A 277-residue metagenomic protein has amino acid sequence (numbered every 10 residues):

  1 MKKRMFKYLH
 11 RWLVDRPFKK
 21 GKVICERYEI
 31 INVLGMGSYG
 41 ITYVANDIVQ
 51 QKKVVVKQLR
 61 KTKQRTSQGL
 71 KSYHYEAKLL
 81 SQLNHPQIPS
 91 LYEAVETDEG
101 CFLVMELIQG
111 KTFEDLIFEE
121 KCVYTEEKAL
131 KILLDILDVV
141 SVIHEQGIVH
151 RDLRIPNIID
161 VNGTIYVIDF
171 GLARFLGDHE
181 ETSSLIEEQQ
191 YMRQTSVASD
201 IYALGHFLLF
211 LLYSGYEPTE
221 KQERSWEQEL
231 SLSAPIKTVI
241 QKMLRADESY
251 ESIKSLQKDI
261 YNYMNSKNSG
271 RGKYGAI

Functional and structural regions predicted by a protein language model:
M1-K22: Juxta-kinase regulatory segment immediately upstream of eukaryotic protein kinase catalytic domains
I41: Conserved N-lobe ATP-binding subsite of Hanks-type protein kinase domains, especially the beta3 VAIK lysine
D47-Q68: ATP-binding glycine-rich loop module of kinase domains
Q64-Q82: AlphaC helix of the eukaryotic protein kinase fold
E93-A94: A short, aromatic-enriched beta-strand patch in the conserved N-lobe beta-sheet of the protein kinase catalytic domain
D98-T112: Conserved short submotifs of the Hanks-type protein kinase catalytic core that shape the nucleotide-binding pocket
I132-L133: Activation segment signature within eukaryotic-like protein kinase domains
V140, H144-D160: Catalytic-loop of the protein kinase fold
